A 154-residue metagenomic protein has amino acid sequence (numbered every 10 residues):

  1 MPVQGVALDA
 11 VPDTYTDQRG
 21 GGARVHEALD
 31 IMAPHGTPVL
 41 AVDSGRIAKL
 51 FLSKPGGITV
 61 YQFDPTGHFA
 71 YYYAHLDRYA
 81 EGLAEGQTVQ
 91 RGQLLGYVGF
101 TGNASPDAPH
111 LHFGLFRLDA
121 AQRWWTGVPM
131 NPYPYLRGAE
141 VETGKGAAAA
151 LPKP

Functional and structural regions predicted by a protein language model:
M1-I58, R91, F100, P129-P154: Surface-exposed, glycine-biased beta-strand/turn segments
G5, A33-H35, D77-R78, R117-D119: Non-catalytic surface loops within mature trypsin-like serine protease
R19, T66, Y79-A80, R117-D119: Feature marks short, surface-exposed loop/turn motifs that line or immediately flank catalytic pockets and channel
V42-E85, A104, A108-H112: Zn2+-dependent peptidoglycan hydrolase active-site motif and core
Y61, F69, Q87-G146: Conserved, short, structured surface segments that act as functional micro-motifs
